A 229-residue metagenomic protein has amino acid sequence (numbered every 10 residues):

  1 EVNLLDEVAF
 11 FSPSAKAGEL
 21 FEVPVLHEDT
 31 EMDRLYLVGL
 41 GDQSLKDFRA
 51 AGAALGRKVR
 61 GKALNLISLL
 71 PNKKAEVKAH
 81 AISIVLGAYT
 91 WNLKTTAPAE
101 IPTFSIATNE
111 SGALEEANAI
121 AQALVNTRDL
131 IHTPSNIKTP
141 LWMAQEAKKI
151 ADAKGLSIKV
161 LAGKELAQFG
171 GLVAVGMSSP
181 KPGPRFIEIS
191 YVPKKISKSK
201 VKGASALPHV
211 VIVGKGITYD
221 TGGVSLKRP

Functional and structural regions predicted by a protein language model:
E1-G216, T221: Short amphipathic alpha-helical segment within the helicase RecA-like ATPase core that mediates nucleic-acid
G222-P229: A glycine-rich phosphate/pyrophosphate-binding beta-strand-loop-alpha-helix module
